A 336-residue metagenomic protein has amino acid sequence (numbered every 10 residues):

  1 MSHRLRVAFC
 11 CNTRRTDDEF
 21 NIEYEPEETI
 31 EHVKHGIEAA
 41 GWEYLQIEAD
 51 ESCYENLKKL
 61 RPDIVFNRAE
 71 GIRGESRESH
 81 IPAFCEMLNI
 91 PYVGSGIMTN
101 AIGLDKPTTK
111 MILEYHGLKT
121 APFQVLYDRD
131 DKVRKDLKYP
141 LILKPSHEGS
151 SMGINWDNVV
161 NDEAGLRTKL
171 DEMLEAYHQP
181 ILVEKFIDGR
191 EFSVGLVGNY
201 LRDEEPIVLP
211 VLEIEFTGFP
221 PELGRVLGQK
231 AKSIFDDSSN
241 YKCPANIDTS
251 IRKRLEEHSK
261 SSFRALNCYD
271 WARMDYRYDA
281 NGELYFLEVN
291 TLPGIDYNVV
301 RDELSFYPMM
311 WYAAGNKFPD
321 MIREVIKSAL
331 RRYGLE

Functional and structural regions predicted by a protein language model:
M1-Y92, M98, I102-L104, Y115 (+4 more regions): ATP-binding N-terminal substructure of ATP-dependent carboxylate-amine bond-forming enzymes
S2-C11, K59-R61, A101-L182, D188-R190 (+1 more regions): Active-site nucleotide/adenylate-binding loops and adjacent lid/helix of ATP-dependent enzymes
N12, S151, F235-P244, F306-P308: A short small-residue
Y44, P91-Y92, T120, L141 (+1 more regions): Hydrophobic beta-strand scaffold residues
A49, N161-D162, K317: Alpha-helix N-cap recognition
E78-S79, K106, R301-L304: Conserved strand-to-helix beginnings and helix N-cap segments that scaffold or border functional pockets
I112-E114, D203, N246-E336: ATP-dependent carboxylate activation and anion-phosphoryl transfer catalytic cores that bind Mg-ATP to form
E163-E257, Y278-Y285: Phosphate-binding site of ATP-dependent enzymes
